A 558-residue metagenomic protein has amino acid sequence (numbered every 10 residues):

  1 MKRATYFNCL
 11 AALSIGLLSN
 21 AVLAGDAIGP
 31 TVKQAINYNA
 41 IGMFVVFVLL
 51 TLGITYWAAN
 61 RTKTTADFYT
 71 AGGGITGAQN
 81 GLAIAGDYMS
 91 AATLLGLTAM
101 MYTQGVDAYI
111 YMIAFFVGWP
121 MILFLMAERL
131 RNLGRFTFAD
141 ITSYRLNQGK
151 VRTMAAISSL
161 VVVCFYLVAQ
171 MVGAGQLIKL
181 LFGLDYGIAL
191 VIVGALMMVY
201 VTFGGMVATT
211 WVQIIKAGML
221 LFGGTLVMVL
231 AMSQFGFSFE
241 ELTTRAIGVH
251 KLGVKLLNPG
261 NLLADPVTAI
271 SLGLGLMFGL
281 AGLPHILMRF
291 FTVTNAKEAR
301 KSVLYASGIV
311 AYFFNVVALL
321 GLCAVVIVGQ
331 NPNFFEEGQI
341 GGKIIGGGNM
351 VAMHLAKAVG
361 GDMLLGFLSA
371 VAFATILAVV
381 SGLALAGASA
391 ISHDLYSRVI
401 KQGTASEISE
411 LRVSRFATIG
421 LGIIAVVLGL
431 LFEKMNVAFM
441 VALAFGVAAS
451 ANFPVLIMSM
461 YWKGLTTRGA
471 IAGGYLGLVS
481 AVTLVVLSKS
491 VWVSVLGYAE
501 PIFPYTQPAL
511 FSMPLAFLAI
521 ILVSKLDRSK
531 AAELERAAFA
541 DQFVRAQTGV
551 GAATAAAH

Functional and structural regions predicted by a protein language model:
K2-A12, N20-H558: Membrane-embedded helix-loop-helix hairpins and adjacent transmembrane boundary segments in multi-pass transporters
